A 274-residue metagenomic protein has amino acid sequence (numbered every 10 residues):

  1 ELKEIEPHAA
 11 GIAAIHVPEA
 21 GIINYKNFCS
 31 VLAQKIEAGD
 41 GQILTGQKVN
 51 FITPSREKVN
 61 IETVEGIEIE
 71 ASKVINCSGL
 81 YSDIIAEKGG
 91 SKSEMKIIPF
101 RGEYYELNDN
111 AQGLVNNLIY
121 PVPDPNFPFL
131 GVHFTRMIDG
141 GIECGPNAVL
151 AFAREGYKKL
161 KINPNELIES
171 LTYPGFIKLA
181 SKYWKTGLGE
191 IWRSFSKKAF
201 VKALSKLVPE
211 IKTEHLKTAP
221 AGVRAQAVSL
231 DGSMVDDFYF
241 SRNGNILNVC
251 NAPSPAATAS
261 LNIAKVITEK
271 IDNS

Functional and structural regions predicted by a protein language model:
E1-T45, N50-E57, E62-T63, L160-L179: Flavin (FAD/FMN) cofactor-binding and adjacent substrate-gating region of FAD-dependent oxidoreductase domains
H16-I23, I69-S72, E190: Flexible, glycine/proline-enriched loop segments at strand-loop-helix junctions that form or flank small-ligand binding
I23, N27, N50, C77 (+5 more regions): Conserved active-site and cofactor/substrate-binding residues in soluble primary-metabolism enzymes
Y25, S170-P174, L179-S274: C-terminal catalytic lobe of FAD-dependent flavoproteins
C29, S82, F200-V201: A general structural signal for well-ordered alpha-helical segments in protein cores
I43, M95-F100, I211-P220: A short coil-to-beta-strand element that immediately follows conserved catalytic motifs
I43-T45, N76, C144, K217: General beta-strand structural signal in soluble alpha/beta enzymes
I52-N163: Flavin-dependent oxidoreductases
